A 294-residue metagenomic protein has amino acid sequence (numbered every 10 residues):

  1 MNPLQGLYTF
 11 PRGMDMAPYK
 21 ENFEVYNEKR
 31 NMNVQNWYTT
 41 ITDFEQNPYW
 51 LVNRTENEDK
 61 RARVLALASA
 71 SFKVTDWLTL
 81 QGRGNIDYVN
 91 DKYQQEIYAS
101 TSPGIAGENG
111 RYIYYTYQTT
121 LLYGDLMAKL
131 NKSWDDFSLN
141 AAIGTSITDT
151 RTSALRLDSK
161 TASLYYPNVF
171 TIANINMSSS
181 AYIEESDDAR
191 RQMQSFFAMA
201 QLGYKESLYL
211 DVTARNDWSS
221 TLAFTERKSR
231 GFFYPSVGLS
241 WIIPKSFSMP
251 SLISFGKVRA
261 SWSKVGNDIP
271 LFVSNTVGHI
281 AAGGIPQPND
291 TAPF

Functional and structural regions predicted by a protein language model:
M1, Y8, N36-I97, G107-F294: Extracellular/periplasmic, surface-exposed regions of secreted and cell-surface proteins
P3-Q5, P11-D15: Betabetaalpha-Me/HNH-type nuclease active-site subdomain
G13-K29: Core domains of carbohydrate- and sulfate-ester-processing enzymes
